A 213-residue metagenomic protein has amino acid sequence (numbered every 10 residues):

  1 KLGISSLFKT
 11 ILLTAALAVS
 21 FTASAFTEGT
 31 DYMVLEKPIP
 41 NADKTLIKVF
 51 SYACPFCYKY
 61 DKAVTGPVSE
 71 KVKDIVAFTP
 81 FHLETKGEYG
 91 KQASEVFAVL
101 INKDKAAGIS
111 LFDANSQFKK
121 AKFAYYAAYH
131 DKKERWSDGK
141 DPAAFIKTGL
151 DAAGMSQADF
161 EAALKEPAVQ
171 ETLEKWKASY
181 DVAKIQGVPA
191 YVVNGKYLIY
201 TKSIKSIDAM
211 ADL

Functional and structural regions predicted by a protein language model:
L2, F8-K91, K147, E171-T172 (+3 more regions): Extracytoplasmic thiol/disulfide redox context detector
L2-I4, F123-D131, A153, A158-D159: Localized chelating/binding microdomains that coordinate divalent metal ions or stabilize phosphate-bearing
G3-S6, A93-I101, Y197, D212-L213: Conserved short hydrophobic patches within well-ordered secondary structure
F26, S51, A144-L213: C-terminal cap of thioredoxin/glutaredoxin-like
Y32-M33, F50-Y52, Y60, F97 (+3 more regions): Aromatic side chains
D43, C57-D61, K86-A93, A114-F118 (+6 more regions): Solvent-exposed, acidic/flexible segments
D43-T45, D74-A77, S116-K120, M155-Q157 (+1 more regions): Loop/turn elements at helix/coil->beta-strand transitions in domains of secreted/extracellular proteins
K59-D138: Structural alpha/beta surface segment adjacent to cysteine/selenocysteine redox centers across thiol/disulfide enzymes
